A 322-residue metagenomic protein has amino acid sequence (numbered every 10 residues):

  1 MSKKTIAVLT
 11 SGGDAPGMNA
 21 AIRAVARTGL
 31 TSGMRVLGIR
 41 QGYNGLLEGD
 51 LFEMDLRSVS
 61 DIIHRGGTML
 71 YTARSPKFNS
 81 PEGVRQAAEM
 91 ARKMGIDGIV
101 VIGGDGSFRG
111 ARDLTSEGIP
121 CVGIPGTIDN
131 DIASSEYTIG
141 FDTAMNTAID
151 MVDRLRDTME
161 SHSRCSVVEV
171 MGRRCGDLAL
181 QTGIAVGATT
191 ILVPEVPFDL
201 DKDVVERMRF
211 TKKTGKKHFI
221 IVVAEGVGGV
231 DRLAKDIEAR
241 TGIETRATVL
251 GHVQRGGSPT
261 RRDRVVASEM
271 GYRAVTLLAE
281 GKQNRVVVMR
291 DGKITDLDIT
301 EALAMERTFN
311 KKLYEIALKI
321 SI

Functional and structural regions predicted by a protein language model:
S2-L47: N-terminal phosphate-binding or glycine-rich loops at protein starts, especially the Walker A/P-loop of NTPases
S11-D14, M34, I39-N44, R74-S75 (+8 more regions): Short, ordered loop/turn segments at secondary-structure junctions
A20-V25, G106-I119, A179: Short Gly/Thr/Asp-enriched flexible loops that form oxyanion-binding sites at enzyme active sites
L46-I99, G106-S107, I139-N146, D150 (+1 more regions): Glycine-rich oxoanion-binding loops at beta->alpha junctions
V101-G103, D113, P120, F141-E244 (+1 more regions): Accessory alpha-helical/coil subdomains and C-terminal extensions that flank or cap enzyme catalytic cores
S134-M145, S258-R264: Short beta-strand elements at the ligand-binding edges of bilobed clamshell
G229-R232, I237-I322: C-terminal non-catalytic interaction/assembly regions of soluble proteins
